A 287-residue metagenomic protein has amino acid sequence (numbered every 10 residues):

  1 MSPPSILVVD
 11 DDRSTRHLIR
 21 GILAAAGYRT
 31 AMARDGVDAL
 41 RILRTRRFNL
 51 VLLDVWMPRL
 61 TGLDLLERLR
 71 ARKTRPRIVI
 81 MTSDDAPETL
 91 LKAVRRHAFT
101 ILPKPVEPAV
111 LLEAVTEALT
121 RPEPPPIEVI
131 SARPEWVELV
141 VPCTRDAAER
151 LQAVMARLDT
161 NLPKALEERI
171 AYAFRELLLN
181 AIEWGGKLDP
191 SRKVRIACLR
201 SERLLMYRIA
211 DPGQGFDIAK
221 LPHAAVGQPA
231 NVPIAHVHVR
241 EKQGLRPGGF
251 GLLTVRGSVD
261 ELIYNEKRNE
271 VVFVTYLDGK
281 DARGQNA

Functional and structural regions predicted by a protein language model:
H17-A25: Charged docking surfaces used in two-component/phosphorelay signaling
R34-D38, T61-D64: Acidic catalytic/metal-coordinating carboxylates
R41, L63-R75: Short amphipathic alpha-helix used as the core "switch/output" element in two-component signaling
M57: Receiver (REC) domain active-site loop signature in two-component systems and cognate sites in sensor histidine kinases
D64, D85-I101: Alpha4 helix (beta4-alpha4-beta5 surface) of REC/receiver domains from two-component response regulators
E88, V106-V115: C-terminal output helix
L112, T116, V129-V137, I182-A287: Conserved beta-strand-loop-beta-strand hairpin that lines the nucleotide-binding pocket of ATP/GTP-utilizing enzymes
